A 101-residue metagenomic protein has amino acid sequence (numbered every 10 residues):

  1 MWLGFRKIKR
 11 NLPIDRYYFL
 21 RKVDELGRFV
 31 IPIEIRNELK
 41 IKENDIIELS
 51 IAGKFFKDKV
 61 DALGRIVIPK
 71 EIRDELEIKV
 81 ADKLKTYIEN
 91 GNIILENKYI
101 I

Functional and structural regions predicted by a protein language model:
M1-L26, I33-L63, K70-I101: Flexible "stalk/tail and boundary" regions
